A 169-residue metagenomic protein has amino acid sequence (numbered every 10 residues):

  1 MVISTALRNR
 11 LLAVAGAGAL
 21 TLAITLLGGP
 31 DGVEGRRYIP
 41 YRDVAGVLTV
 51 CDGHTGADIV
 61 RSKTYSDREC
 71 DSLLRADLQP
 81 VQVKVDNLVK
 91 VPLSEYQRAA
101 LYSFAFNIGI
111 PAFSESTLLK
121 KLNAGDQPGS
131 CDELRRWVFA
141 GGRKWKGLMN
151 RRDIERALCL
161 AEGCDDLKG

Functional and structural regions predicted by a protein language model:
M1-A45, H54, I59, Y65 (+3 more regions): Long, amphipathic alpha-helical surface segments
V44-V47, R98: A structure-centric signal for secondary-structure junctions around beta-strands
T49-C51: Short hydrophobic-aromatic micro-motifs
P80-A105, G109-S116: Active-site nucleophile-His-acid catalytic modules used for acyl/amide transfer and hydrolysis across diverse enzymes
